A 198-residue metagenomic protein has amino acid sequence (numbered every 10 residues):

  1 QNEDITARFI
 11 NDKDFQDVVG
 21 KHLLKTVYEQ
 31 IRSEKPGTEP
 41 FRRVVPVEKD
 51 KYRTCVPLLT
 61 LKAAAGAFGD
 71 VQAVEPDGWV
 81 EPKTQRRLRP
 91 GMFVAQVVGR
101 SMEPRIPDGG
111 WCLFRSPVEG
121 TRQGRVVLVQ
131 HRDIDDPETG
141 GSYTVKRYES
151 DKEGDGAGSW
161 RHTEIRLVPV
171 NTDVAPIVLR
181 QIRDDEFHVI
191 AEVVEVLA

Functional and structural regions predicted by a protein language model:
Q1-P46: Helix-turn-helix-like N-terminal two-helix hairpins of bacterial/phage DNA-binding regulators
E3-I5, D12-V18, K51, V71 (+3 more regions): Short linear motifs in intrinsically disordered/low-complexity regions
I5, K25, L61-A63, L167 (+1 more regions): N-terminal cationic amphipathic segment used for targeting or macromolecule association
V18, K35, A64-A67, P76 (+3 more regions): Intrinsically disordered, low-complexity segments enriched in small/polar residues
V19-G20, T54-P57, T84: Terminal low-complexity, poorly structured segments
Y28-V80, V196: Extended boundary segments
Q85-A198: Acidic/glycine-rich C-terminal interaction modules and beta/coil loop segments that lie outside canonical DNA-binding
